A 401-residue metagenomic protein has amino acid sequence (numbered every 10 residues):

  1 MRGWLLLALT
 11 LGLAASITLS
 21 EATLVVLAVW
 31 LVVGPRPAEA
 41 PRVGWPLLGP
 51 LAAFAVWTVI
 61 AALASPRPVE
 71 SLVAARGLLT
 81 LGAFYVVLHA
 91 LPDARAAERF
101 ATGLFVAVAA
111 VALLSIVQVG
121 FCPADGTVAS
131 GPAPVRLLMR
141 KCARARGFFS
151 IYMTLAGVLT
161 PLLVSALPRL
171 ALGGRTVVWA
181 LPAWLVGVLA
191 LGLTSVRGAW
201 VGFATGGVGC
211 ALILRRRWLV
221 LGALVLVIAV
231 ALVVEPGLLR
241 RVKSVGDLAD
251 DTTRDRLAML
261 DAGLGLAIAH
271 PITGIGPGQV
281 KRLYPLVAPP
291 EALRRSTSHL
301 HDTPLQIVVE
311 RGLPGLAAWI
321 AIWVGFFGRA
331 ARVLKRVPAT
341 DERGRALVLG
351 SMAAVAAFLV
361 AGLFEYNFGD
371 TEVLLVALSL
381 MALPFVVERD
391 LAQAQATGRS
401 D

Functional and structural regions predicted by a protein language model:
M1-E70, G82, A90-F105, L172-V178 (+3 more regions): Transmembrane signal-anchor hairpin modules in multi-pass inner-membrane enzymes, especially those that act on
G3-L7, P134-F148, L293-Q306: Juxtamembrane membrane-water interface segments that cap and precede transmembrane helices
L9-T10, L24-L27, A55, V59 (+11 more regions): Alpha-helical transmembrane segments of multi-pass inner-membrane proteins
L9-T18, V308-R311, R343-F385: Membrane helix-loop boundary segments at the extracytoplasmic
A15-A22, V73, R146-L159, G198 (+2 more regions): Membrane-interface micro-motifs in multi-pass membrane enzymes
L113, V117-C122, L193-T194, A211-T253 (+2 more regions): A membrane-periplasm/extracellular boundary helix in multi-pass inner-membrane enzymes that assemble envelope glycans
V188, D261-L264, H270-T273, R294-A330 (+1 more regions): A conserved mid-to-late transmembrane alpha helix and its immediate loop/hinge that forms the functional core
D247-A258, T273-R311, L334: Long extracytoplasmic/lumenal interhelical loops at the membrane interface of multi-pass membrane proteins
